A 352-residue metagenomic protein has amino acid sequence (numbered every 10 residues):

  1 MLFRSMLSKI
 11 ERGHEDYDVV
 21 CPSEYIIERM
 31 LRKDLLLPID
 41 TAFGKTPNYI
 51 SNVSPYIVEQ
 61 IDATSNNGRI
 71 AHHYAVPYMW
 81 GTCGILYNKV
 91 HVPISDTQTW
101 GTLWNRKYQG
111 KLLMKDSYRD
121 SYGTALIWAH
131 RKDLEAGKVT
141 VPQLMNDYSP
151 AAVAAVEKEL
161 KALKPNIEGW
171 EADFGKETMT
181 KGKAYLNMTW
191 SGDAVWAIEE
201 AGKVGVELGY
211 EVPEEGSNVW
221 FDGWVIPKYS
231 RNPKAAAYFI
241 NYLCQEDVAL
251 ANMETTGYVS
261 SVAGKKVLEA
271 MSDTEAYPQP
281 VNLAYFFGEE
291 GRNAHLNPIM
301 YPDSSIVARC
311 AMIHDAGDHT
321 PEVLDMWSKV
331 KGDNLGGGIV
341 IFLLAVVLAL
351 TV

Functional and structural regions predicted by a protein language model:
M1-K33: Early extracytoplasmic/lumenal segment of secretory-pathway proteins
F3-S5, Y25-R29, T82-C83, H91-P93 (+5 more regions): Solvent-exposed loop/turn segments at secondary-structure junctions within structured extracellular/periplasmic domains
R4, S8, E28, G101 (+8 more regions): Solvent-exposed, polar/charged alpha-helical surfaces in well-ordered, non-transmembrane soluble domains, broadly
R29-K183, A197: Extracytoplasmic ligand-binding site segments that recognize negatively charged/polar headgroups
G84-H91, I127, W220-A235, A251-T255: A bilobed periplasmic-binding-protein/Venus flytrap-type ligand-binding module shared by bacterial periplasmic
P165-Y229, E269-A270: Extracytoplasmic/periplasmic substrate-binding proteins
P227-I306: Mature extracytoplasmic/periplasmic domains
A294-V352: Conserved C-terminal helix/tail region of periplasmic/extracytoplasmic solute-binding proteins
